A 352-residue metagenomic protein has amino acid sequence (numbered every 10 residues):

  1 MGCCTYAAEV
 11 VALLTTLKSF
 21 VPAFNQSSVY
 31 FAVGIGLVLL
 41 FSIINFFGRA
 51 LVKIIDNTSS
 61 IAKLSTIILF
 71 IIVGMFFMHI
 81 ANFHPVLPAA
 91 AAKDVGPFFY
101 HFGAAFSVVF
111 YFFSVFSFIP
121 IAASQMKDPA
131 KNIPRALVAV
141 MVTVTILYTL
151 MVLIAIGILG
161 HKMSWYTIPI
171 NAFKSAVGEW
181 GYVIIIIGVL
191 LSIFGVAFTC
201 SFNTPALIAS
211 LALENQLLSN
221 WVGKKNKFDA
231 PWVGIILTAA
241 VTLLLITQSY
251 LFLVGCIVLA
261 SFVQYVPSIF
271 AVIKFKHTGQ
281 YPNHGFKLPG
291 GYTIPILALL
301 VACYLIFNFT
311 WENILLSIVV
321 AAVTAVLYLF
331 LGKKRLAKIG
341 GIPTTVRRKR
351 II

Functional and structural regions predicted by a protein language model:
M1-V38, S42-F46, L51, L190-S210 (+1 more regions): Hydrophobic transmembrane alpha-helices that form the core helical bundles of multi-pass secondary transporters
L14, S28-F83, S114, L137-M141 (+3 more regions): Membrane-interface loop-to-helix entry segments
T16, F20, L39-I43, I71 (+6 more regions): Alpha-helical transmembrane segments of multipass membrane proteins
K18-A23, A92, V138-F198, L217-F252: TM-loop-TM module centered on a large, flexible mid-protein loop between adjacent transmembrane helices in multi-pass
L37, G74, A90-A155, G181-C200: Hydrophobic, membrane-embedded alpha-helices of multi-pass small-molecule transporters
I44-A50, I80, H161-K162, W180 (+2 more regions): Transmembrane helix-loop junctions in multi-pass membrane proteins
I61-A91, V152-L159, Y265, I269-N283: Hydrophobic alpha-helical segments and their helix-loop junctions in multi-pass secondary transporters
N220-A230, Y265-I314, A337-R348: C-terminal membrane-solvent junction of multi-pass transporters and transport-like membrane proteins
